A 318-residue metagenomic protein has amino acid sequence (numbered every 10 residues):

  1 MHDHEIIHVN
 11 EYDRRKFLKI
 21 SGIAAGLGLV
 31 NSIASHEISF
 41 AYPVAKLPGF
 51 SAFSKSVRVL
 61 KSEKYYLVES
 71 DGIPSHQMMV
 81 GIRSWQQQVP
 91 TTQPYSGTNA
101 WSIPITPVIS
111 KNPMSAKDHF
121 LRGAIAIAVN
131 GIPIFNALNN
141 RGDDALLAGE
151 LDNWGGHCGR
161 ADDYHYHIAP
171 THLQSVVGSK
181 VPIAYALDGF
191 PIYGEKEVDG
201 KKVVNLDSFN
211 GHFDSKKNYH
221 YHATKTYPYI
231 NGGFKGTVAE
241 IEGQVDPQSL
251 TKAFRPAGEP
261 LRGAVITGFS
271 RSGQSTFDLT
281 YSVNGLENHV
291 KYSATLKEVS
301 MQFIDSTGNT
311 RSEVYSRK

Functional and structural regions predicted by a protein language model:
M1-K16, I20-N31, I38-F40: N-terminal secretory signal peptides
F40-R141: Solvent-exposed N-terminal domain segments of exported/luminal and surface proteins
G81-W85, A145-L151, K202-V203: Short linear interaction motifs
V89, G149-G156, N205-G211: Short, recurring structural edge motifs at helix starts
S96, L147-G149, G159, D214 (+1 more regions): Surface-exposed coil/turn segments at beta-strand junctions on protein surfaces, enriched
P113-K180: Extracellular-facing segments of soluble proteins and assemblies that are Gly/Ser/Thr-biased and enriched in aromatics
D162-N284: Domain-length functional cores that host ligand/cofactor binding and catalytic or interaction surfaces in mature
Q274-K318: N-terminal accessory interaction module
